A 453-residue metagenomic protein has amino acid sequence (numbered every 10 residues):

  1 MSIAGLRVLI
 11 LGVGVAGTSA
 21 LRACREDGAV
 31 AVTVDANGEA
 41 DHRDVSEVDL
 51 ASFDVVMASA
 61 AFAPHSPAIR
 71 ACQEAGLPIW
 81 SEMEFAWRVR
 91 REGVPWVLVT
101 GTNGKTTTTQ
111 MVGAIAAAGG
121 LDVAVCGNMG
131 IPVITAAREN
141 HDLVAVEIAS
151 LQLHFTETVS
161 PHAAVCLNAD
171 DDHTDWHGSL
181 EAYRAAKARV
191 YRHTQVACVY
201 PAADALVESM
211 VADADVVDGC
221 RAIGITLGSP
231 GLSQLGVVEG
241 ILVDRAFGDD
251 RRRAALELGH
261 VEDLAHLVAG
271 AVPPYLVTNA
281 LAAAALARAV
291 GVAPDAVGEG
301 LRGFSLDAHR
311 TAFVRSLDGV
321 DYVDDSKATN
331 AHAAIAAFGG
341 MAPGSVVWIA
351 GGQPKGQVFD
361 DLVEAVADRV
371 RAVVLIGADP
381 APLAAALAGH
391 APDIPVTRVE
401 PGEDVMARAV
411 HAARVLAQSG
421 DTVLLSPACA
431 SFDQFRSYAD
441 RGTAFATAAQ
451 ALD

Functional and structural regions predicted by a protein language model:
M1-L98, G119, R302, R310-A312 (+1 more regions): Short, basic phosphate-binding NTP loop
S2-V8, S19-A23, G93, D263-R371 (+1 more regions): Nucleotide phosphate-binding/pyrophosphate-handling subdomain across enzymes that bind or process nucleotide phosphates
R25, V48-A51, A60-D218, D433 (+1 more regions): Phosphate-binding loop of NTP-binding sites
V30-D35, A124-V125, A145, G224 (+1 more regions): Short beta-strand "acidic-cap" motif of Rossmann-like dinucleotide-binding folds
V32-D35, V199-A202, V347-A350, R369-D379: Short internal beta-strands
D35, W80-F85, C126, V216-V237 (+4 more regions): Beta-strand->loop->alpha-helix junctions that form or flank phosphate-binding loops in nucleotide-handling enzymes
S46-D49, N140-D175, V211-H266, A308 (+2 more regions): Extended acidic/charged loop-beta regions that coordinate divalent cations and stabilize anionic phosphate/carboxylate
D360-D421: C-terminal helical cap/extension that packs against the catalytic core of soluble nucleotide-cofactor enzymes
